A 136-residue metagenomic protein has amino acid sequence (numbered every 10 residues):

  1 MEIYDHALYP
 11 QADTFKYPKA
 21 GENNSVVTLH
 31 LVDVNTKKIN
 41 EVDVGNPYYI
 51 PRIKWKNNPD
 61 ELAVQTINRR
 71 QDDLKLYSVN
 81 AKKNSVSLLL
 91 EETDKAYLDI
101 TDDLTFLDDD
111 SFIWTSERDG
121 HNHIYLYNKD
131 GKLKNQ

Functional and structural regions predicted by a protein language model:
M1, S78-N80: Internal hydrophobic scaffold segments of catalytic domains
M1-E41: Predominantly five- to eight-bladed beta-propeller fold
I3, N68-R69: Intrinsic-disorder/low-complexity, polar/charged segments
A7-P10, A81-N84, F106-D109, K132-K134: Short, low-complexity, polar/charged sequence segments that are solvent-exposed and flexible
T14-T28, G45-I67, D73-S78, L88-L89 (+2 more regions): Conserved beta-propeller blade repeats
D33-K37, N80-N84, N128-K132: Short loop/turn segments that connect beta-strands within beta-propeller blades
N40-D43, V86-E91, K134-Q136: Beta-propeller fold detector
I67, A81, D94, E117 (+1 more regions): Hydrophobic alpha-helix feature that most strongly marks membrane-spanning transmembrane helices and their immediate
